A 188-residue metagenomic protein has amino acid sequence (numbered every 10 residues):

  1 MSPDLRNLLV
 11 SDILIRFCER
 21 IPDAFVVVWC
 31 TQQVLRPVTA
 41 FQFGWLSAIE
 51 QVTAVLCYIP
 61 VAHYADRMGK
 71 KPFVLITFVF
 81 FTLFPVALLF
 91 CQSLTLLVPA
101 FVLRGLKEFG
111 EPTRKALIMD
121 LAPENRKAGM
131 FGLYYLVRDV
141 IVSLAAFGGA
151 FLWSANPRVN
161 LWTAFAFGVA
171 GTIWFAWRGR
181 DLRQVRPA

Functional and structural regions predicted by a protein language model:
A24-Q42: Short amphipathic helix-loop junctions that connect adjacent transmembrane helices in Major Facilitator Superfamily/SLC
V28, Q32, S143-N160: Transmembrane alpha-helix termini and helix-breaking/packing motifs in multi-pass membrane transporters
A40-F41, E124-Y134: Loop-to-transmembrane helix entry/capping segments in MFS-fold secondary transporters and related SLC/MFSD carriers
Q51-I59, V142-S143, F147: Residue-level signature of mid-helix packing/kink "hotspots" within the transmembrane helices of 12-pass Major
L56-G69, W153: Helix-to-loop junctions at the C-terminal end of transmembrane segments in multipass secondary transporters
P72-A87, F165: Structural signature of the two symmetry-related core transmembrane helices
L89-A100: Helix-loop junctions at membrane interfaces in 12-TM secondary transporters
F109-A122: Intracellular juxtamembrane helix-capping segments at the cytosolic ends of symmetry-related transmembrane helices
